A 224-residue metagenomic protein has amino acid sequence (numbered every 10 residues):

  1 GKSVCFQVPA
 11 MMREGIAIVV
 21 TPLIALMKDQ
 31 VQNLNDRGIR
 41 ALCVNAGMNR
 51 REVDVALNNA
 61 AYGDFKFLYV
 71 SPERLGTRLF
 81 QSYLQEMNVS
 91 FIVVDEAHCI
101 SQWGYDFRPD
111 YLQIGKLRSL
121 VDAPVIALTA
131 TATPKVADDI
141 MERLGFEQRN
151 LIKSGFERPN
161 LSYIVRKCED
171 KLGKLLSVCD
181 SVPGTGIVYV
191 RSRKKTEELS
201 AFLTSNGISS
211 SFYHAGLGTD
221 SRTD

Functional and structural regions predicted by a protein language model:
G1-V8, A17-T21: Walker A/P-loop
P9-R13, K28-D224: Helicase motor core with emphasis on the C-terminal RecA-like subdomain
I24: P-loop NTPase Walker A phosphate-binding motif
